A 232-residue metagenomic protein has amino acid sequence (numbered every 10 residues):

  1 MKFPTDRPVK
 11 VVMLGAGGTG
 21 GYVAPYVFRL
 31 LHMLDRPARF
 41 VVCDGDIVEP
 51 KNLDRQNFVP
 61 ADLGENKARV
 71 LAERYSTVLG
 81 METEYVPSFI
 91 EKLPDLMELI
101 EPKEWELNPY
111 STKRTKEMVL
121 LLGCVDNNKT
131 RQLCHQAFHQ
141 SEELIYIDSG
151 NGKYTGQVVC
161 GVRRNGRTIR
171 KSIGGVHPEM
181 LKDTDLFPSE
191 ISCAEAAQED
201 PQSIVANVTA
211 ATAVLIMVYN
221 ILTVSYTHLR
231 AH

Functional and structural regions predicted by a protein language model:
M1-V9: A short, basic/flexible loop-to-alpha-helix module at the beginning of a structural domain
K10-R29, D44: Glycine-rich adenosine-cofactor-binding loop
R39-G80: Glycine-rich phosphate-binding loop and adjoining beta1-alpha1-beta2 segment of Rossmann-like nucleotide-binding folds
A68-E117, V125-N128: A structured beta-alpha segment of the ubiquitous adenosine-cofactor-binding alpha/beta core
K113-T209: E1/E1-like adenylate-forming module used to activate ubiquitin-like modifiers and sulfur-carrier proteins
Q202-L222: Mid-domain beta-loop-alpha active-site segment that forms a flexible, acidic cofactor/metal-binding surface
T227-H232: Conserved small/polar residues in nucleotide/adenosyl-binding loops
